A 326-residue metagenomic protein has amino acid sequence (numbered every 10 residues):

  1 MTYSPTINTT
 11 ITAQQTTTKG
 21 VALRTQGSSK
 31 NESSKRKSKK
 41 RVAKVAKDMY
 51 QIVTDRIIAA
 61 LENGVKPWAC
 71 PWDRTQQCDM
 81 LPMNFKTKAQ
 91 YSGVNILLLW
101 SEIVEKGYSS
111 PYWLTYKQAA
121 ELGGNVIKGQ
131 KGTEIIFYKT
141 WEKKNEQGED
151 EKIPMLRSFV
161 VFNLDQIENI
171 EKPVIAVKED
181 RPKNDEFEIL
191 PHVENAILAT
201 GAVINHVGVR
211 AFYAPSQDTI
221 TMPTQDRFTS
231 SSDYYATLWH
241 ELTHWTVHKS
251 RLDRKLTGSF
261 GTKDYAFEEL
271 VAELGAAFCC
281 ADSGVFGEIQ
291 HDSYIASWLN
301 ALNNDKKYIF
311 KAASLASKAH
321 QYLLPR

Functional and structural regions predicted by a protein language model:
T2-R326: N-terminal accessory/interface modules of nucleic-acid-binding and processing proteins
